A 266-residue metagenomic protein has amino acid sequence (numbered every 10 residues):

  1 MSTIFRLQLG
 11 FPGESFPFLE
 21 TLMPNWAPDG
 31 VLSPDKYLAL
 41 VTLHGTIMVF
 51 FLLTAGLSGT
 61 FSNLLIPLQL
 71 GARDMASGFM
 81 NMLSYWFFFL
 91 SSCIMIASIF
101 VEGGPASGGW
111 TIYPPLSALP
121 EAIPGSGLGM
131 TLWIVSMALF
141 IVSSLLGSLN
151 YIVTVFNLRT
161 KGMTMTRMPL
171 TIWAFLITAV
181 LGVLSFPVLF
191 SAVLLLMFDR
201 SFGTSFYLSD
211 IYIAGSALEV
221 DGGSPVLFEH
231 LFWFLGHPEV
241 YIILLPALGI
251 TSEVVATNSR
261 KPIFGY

Functional and structural regions predicted by a protein language model:
M1-Y266: Membrane-embedded and interfacial regions of multi-pass energy-transducing membrane proteins
